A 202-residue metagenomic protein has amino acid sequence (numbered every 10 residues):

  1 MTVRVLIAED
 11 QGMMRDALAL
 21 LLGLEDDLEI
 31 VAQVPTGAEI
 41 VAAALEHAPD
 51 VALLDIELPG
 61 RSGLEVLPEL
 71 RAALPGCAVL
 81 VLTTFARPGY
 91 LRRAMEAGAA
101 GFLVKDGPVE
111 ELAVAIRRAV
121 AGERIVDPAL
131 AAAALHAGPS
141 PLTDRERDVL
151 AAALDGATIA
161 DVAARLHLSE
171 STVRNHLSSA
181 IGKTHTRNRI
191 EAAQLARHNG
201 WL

Functional and structural regions predicted by a protein language model:
M14, P59: The feature encodes the CheY-like receiver
Q33-V51: Acidic, metal-coordinating helix/loop segments flanking the phosphotransfer/catalytic sites of two-component signaling
T36, S62-E65: Acidic catalytic/metal-coordinating carboxylates
D50, I56-E57: The short loop immediately C-terminal to the conserved phospho-acceptor aspartate in CheY-like receiver
D55, T83: Active-site residues of response regulator receiver
L64-G76: Short amphipathic alpha-helix used as the core "switch/output" element in two-component signaling
G89-D148, W201: Short, flexible helix-to-coil linker/hinge segments that flank and couple to helix-turn-helix
T158-E191: Recognition helix of helix-turn-helix DNA-binding domains
